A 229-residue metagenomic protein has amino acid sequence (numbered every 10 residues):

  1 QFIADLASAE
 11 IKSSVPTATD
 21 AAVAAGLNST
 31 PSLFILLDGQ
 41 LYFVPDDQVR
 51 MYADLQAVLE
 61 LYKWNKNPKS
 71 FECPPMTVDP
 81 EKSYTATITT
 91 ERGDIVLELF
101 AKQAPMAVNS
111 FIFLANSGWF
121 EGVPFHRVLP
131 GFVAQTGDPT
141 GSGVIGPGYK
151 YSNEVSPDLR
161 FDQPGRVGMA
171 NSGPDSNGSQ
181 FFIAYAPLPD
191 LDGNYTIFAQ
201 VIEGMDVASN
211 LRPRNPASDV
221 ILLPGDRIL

Functional and structural regions predicted by a protein language model:
F2-S70, P75: C-terminal cap of thioredoxin/glutaredoxin-like
R50-L229: Cyclophilin-like peptidyl-prolyl cis-trans isomerases
